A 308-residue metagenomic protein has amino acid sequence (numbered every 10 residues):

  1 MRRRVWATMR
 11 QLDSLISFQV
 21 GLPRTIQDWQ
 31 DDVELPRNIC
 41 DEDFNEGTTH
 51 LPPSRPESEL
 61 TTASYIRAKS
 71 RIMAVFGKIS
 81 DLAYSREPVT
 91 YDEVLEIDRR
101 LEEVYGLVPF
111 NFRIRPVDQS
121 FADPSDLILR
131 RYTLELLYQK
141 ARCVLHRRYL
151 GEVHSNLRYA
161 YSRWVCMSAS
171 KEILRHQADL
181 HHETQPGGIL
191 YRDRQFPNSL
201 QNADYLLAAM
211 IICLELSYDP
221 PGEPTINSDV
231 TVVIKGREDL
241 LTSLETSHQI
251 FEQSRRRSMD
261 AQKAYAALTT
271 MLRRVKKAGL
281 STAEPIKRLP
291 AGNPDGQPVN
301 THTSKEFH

Functional and structural regions predicted by a protein language model:
M1-H308: Long, polar/charge-rich, low-hydrophobicity segments
